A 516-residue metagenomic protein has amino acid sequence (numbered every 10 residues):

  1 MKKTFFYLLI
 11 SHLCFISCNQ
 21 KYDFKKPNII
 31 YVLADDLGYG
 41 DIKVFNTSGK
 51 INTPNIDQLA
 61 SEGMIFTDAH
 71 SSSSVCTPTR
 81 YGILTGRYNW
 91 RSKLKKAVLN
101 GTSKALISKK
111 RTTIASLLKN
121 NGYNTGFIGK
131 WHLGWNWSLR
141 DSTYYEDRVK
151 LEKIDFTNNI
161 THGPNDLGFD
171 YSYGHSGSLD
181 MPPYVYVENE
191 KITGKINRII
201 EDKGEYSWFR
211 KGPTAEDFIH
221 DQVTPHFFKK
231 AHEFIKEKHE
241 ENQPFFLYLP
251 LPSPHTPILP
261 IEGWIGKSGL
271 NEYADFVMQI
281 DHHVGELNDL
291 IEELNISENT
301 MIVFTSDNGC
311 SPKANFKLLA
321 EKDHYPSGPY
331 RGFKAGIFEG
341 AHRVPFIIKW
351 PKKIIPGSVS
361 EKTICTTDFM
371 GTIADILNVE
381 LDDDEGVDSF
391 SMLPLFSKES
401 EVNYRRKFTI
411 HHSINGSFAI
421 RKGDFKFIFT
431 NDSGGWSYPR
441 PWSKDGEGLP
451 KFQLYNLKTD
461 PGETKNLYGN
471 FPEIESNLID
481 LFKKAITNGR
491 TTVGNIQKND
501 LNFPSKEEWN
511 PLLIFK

Functional and structural regions predicted by a protein language model:
K2-F5, C18-Q453, P461-G494, N499 (+1 more regions): Formylglycine-dependent sulfatase
T4-L13: Sec-dependent N-terminal signal peptides
K458: Phosphate-moiety recognition in structured ligand-binding domains
